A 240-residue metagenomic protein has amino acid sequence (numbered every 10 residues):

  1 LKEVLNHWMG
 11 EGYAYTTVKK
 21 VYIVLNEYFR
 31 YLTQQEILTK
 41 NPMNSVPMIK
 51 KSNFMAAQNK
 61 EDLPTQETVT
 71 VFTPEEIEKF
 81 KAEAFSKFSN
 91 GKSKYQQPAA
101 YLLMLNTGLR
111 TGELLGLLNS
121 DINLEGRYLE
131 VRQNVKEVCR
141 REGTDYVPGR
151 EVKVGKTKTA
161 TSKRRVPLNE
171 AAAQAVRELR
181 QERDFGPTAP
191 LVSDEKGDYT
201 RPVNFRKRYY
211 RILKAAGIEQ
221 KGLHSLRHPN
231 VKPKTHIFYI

Functional and structural regions predicted by a protein language model:
L1-N6, I49-K51, V231: Short, conserved phosphate-binding/catalytic loop or strand-edge motifs used in phosphoryl-/nucleotidyl-transfer
L1-P42, S89-S93, Y199-V203, E219-G222: N-terminal core-binding DNA-recognition domain of tyrosine site-specific recombinases/integrases
K19, L38, N44-T111, L115-L117 (+3 more regions): Basic, Lys/Arg- and aromatic-enriched nucleic-acid-binding interface segment
T33-N44, E137-R141, E178-G186: Proline-centered turn/helix-capping motifs that create local helix->coil transitions or kinks
Q34, A99-E113, N204, R208-R211 (+1 more regions): C-terminal catalytic core of tyrosine-transesterase DNA break-rejoin enzymes
M48-K51, L117-E178: Conserved tyrosine-mediated DNA breakage-rejoining catalytic core shared by Y-recombinases
I77-E78, E137, T161, P167-E219: Active-site/catalytic core of tyrosine-dependent DNA strand-transfer enzymes
K87-K94, K153-K163, S193-T200, G217-S225: Short, contiguous acidic/charged loop-to-helix segments that flank catalytic cores in large enzymes
